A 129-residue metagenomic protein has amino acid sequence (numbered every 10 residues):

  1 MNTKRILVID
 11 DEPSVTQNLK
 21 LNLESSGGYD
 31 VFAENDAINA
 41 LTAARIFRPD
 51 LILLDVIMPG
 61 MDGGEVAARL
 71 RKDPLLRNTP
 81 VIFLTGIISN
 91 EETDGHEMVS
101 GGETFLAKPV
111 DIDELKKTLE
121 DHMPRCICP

Functional and structural regions predicted by a protein language model:
P13-F32: Two-component/phosphorelay signaling modules centered on CheY-like receiver
E34-I38: Conserved Asp/Asn-Gly motif in the active-site loop of CheY-like receiver
F47-L53: Active-site beta3 strand of CheY-like receiver
M58: Receiver (REC) domain active-site loop signature in two-component systems and cognate sites in sensor histidine kinases
L84-T85: Hydrophobic/aromatic residues positioned on beta-strands within the core alpha/beta folds
V110-L119, M123, I127: C-terminal output helix
